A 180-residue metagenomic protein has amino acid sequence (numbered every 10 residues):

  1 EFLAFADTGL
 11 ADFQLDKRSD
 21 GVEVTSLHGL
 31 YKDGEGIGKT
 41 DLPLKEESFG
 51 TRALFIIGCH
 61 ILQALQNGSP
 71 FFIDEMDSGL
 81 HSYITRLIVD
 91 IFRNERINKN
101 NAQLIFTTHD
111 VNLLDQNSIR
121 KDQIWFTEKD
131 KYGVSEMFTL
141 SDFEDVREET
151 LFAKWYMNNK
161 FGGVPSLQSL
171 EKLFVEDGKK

Functional and structural regions predicted by a protein language model:
E1-G58, Q66, W155-M157, F161-G163 (+1 more regions): Phosphate-coordinating catalytic segments in nucleotide- and nucleic-acid-processing enzymes
S19, S26-L30, E35, L87-K180: C-terminal lobe/lid and adjacent interdomain/linker elements of RecA-like ASCE P-loop ATPase modules
L54-F55, H60, I91, T107: Phosphate-binding glycine-rich loops of NTP-binding sites
P70-F71: Hydrophobic "anchor" residues on beta-strands that sit immediately upstream of conserved functional sites
D74-M76: Walker B catalytic acidic pair
S78-S82: Conserved D-loop-proximal element of ABC-family nucleotide-binding domains
